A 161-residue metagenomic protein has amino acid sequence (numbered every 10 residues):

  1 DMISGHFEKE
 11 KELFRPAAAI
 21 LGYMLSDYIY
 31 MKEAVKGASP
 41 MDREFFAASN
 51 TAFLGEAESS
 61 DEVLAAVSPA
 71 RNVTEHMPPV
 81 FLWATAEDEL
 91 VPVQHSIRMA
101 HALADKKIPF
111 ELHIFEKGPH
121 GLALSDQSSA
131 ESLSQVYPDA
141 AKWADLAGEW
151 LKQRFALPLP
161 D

Functional and structural regions predicted by a protein language model:
D1-G37, E75: Primarily recognizes the serine-hydrolase "nucleophile elbow" in alpha/beta-hydrolase and SGNH/GDSL folds
E10, R71-N72, A104: A general structural signal for stabilizing positions within well-ordered secondary structure
R15-A18, M77-V80, K106-E111: Loop/turn elements at helix/coil->beta-strand transitions in domains of secreted/extracellular proteins
L25, A86, G118: Active-site pre-Tyr helix/loop in NAD(P)-dependent dehydrogenases
D27-Y28, E87-V91: Acidic catalytic loop of the alpha/beta-hydrolase fold
Y30-N72, P78: Mobile cap/lid helix-loop segments that gate and shape the active-site cleft of serine hydrolases
H76, F81-A84, D88: Short beta-strand/loop motif that positions the catalytic acidic residue of the alpha/beta-hydrolase fold
W83, Q94-D161: C-terminal catalytic histidine-bearing segment of alpha/beta-hydrolase fold enzymes
